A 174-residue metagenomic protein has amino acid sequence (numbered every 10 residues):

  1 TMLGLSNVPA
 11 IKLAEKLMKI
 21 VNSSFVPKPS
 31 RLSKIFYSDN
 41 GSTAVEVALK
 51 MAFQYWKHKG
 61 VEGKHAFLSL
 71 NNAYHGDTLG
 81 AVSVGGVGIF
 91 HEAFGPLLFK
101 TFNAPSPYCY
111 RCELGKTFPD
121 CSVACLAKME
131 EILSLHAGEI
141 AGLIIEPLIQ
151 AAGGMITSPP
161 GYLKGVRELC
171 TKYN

Functional and structural regions predicted by a protein language model:
T1-V61, L68, H75: Glycine-rich loop-to-alpha-helix module at the N-terminal edge of alpha/beta enzyme cores
S6-A10, A14, G41, V45 (+4 more regions): Generic structural signal for well-ordered, non-membrane alpha-helical segments in soluble metabolic enzymes
M18, P160-T171: Surface-exposed amphipathic alpha-helices with a cationic face
I20, S24, M51-H58, L97 (+4 more regions): Change "in soluble alpha/beta enzymes" to "in soluble alpha/beta proteins
R31, G63, L97-K100: Residue-level signal for beta-strand positions within conserved beta-sheet cores that form or flank
L32, K64, G138-I140: A general structural motif
A73-L148, T157-P160, K172: PLP-dependent aminotransferase-class I/II
A151-A152: Helix-coil boundary segments at domain edges
